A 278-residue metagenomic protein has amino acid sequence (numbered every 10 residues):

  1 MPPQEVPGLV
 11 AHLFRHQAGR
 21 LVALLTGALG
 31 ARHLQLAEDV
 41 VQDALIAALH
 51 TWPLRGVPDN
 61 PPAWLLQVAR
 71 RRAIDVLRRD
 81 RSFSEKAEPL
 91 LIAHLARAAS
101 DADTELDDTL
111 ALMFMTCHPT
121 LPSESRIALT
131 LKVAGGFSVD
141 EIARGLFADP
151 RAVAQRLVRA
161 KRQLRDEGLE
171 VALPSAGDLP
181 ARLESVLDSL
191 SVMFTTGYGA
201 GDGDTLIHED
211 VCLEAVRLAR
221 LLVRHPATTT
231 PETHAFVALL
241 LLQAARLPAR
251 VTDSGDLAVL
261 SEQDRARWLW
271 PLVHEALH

Functional and structural regions predicted by a protein language model:
P3-H12, V22-V41, T51-D59, P150-R151 (+2 more regions): Short, charged helix-capping/linker segments at alpha-helix termini
F14-Q17, A69: Hydrophobic/aromatic residues within well-ordered alpha-helical segments
A18, R55-V57, P62-L66, S84-L90: Key residue(s) within conserved catalytic/signature motifs
L29-A31, Q42-P61, R79-R81, A148 (+4 more regions): Sigma70-family region 2
D39-I46, D59-R71, Q155: Structural recognition of an alpha-helix C-terminal capping motif at a helix-to-coil junction
V41, W52, A69, L77 (+3 more regions): DNA major-groove recognition helix of helix-turn-helix
R70-E88: Arg/Lys-rich amphipathic alpha helix in sigma70-family domain 2
A87-E141, A148-H278: Amphipathic helix-loop-helix modules that constitute alpha-helical solenoid scaffolds
